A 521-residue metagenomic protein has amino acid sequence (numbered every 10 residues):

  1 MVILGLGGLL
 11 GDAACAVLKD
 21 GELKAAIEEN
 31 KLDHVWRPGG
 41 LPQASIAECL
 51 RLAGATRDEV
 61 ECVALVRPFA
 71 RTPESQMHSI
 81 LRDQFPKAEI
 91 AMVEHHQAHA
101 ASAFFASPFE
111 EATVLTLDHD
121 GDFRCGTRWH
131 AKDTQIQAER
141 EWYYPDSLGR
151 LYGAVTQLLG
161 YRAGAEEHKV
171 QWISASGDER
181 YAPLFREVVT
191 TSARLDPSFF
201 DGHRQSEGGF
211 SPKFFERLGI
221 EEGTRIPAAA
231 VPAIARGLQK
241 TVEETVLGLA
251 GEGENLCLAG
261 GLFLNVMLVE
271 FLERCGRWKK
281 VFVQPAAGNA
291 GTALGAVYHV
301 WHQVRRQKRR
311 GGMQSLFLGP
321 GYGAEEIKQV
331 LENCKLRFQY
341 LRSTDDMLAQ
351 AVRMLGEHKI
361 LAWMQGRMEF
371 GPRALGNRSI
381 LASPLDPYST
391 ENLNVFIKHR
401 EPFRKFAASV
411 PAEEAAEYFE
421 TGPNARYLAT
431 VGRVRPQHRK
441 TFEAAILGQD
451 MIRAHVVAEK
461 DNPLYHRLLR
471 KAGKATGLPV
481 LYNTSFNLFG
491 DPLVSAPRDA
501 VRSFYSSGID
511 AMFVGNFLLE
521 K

Functional and structural regions predicted by a protein language model:
M1-L4: Extreme N-terminal starter segment of soluble prokaryotic enzymes
L9-W36, Q76-A91, Q97-A100, F104-K213 (+4 more regions): Flexible beta->alpha loop and helix N-cap segments adjacent to enzyme active/binding sites
N30-L41, R236, K240: Active-site pocket-shaping loop/turn-to-helix segments
A47-E61, L249-E254: Phosphate/pyrophosphate-binding loops at sites that engage ATP/ADP/AMP, CoA/4′-phosphopantetheine, polyphosphate
R57-I80, Q84: Conserved beta-ketoacyl condensing-enzyme motif
V60, A70-T72, N255-L272: Glycine-rich phosphate-binding loops at beta-strand->alpha-helix junctions
E221-G237: Short glycine/proline- and acidic residue-enriched helix-loop micro-motifs that form flexible lids or anion-recognition
R236-L256: Phosphate/ATP-binding catalytic cores across multiple sugar-kinase/actin-like superfamilies, primarily ASKHA
